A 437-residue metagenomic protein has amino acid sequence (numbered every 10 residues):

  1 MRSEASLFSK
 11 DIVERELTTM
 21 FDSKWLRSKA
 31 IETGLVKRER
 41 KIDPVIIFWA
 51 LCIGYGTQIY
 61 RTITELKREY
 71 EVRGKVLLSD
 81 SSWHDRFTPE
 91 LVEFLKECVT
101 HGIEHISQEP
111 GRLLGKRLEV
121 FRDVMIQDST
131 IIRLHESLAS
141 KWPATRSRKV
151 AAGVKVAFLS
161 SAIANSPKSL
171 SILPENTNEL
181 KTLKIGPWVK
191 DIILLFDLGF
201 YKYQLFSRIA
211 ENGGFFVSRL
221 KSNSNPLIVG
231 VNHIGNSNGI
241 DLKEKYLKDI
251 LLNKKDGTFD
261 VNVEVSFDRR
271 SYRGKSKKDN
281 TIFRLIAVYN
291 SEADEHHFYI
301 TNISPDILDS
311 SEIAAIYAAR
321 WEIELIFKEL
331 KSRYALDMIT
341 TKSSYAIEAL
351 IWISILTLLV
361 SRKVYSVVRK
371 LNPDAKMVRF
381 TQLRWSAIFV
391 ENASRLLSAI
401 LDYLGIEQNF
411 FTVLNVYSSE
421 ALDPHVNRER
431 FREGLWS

Functional and structural regions predicted by a protein language model:
M1-I63, E69, R73, L77 (+6 more regions): Single, function-defining residue in the core of a domain
